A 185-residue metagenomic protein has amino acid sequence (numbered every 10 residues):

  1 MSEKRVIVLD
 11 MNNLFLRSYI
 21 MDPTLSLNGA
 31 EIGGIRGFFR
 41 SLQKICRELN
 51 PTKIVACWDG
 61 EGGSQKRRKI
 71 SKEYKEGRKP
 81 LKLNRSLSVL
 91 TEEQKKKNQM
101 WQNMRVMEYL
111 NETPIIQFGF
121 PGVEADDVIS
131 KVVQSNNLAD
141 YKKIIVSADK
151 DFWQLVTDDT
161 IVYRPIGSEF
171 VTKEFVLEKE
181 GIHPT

Functional and structural regions predicted by a protein language model:
S2-V146, F152-F170: Noncatalytic, basic helical substrate-engagement surface that gates or grips nucleic-acid strands
K150-D151, L177: Short, basic, helix/turn surface patches
E169-T185: A short, charged helix-loop
